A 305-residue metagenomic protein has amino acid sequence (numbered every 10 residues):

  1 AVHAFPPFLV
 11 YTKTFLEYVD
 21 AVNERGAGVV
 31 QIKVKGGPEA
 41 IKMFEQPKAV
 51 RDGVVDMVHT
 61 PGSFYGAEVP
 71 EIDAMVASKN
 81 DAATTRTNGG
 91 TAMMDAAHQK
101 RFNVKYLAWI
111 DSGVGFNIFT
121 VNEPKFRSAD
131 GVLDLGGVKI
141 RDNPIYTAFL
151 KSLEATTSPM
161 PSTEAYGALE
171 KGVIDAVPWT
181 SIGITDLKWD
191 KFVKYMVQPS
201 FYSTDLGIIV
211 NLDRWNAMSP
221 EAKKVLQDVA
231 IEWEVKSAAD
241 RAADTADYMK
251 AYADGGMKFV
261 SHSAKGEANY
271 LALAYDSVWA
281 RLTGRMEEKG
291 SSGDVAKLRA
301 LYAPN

Functional and structural regions predicted by a protein language model:
A1-T84, Y106-N305: N-terminal secretory/targeting leader peptides
D81-R101: A gly/proline- and charged-residue-enriched helix-loop-helix capping module
